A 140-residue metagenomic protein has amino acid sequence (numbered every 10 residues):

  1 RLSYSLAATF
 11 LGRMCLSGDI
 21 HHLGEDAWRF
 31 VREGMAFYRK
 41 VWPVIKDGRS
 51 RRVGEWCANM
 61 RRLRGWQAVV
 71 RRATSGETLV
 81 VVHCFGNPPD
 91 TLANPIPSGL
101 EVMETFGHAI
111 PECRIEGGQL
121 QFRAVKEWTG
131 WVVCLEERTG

Functional and structural regions predicted by a protein language model:
R1-G117, Q121-T139: Active-site-proximal substrate-binding groove within the catalytic cores of carbohydrate-active enzymes
